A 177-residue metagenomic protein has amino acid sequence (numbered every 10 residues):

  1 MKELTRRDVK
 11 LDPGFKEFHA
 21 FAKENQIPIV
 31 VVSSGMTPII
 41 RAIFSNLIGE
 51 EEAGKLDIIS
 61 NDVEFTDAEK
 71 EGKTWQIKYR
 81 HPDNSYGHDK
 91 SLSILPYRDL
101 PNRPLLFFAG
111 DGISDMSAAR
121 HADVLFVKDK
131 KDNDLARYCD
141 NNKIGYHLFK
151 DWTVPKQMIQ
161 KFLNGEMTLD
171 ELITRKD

Functional and structural regions predicted by a protein language model:
M1-K2: Phosphate/nucleotide-donor binding subsite
K10: Active-site neighborhoods of divalent-metal-dependent phosphate/nucleic-acid chemistry enzymes
G14-E17, E24-V30, G35-D177: C-terminal cap/substrate-recognition subdomain and adjoining C-terminal extension of metal-dependent phosphatase-like
